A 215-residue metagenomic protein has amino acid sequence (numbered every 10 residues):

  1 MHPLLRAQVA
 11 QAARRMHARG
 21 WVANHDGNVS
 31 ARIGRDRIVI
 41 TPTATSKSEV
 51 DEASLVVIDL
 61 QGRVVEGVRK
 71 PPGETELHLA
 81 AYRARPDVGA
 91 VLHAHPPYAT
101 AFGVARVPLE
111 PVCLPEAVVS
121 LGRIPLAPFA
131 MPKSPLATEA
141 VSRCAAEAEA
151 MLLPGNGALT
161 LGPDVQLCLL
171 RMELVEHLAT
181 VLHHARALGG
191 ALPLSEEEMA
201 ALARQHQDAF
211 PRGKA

Functional and structural regions predicted by a protein language model:
M1-A215: Glycine-rich flexible loops
